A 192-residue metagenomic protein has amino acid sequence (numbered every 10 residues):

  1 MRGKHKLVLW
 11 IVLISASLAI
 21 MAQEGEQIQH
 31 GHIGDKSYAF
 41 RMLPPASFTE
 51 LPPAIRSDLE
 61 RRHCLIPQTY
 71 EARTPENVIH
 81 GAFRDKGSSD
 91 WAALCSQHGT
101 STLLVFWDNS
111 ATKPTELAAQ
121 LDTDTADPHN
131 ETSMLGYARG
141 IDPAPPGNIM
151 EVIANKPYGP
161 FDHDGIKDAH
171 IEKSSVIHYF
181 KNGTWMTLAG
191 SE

Functional and structural regions predicted by a protein language model:
M1-L9: Bacterial N-terminal signal peptides that target proteins for export
M21-A46, D122-E192: Acidic, small-residue rich beta-repeat scaffolds with periodic aromatic anchors
Q23-I79: Terminal domain-start segments
V78-K86, D108: Acidic, divalent-cation-chelating loop motifs in proteins
D85-C95, F161-K167: Acidic/hydrophobic-patterned starts of short beta strands in beta-sheet-rich repeat architectures
G99-V105, V176-I177: Structural motif
